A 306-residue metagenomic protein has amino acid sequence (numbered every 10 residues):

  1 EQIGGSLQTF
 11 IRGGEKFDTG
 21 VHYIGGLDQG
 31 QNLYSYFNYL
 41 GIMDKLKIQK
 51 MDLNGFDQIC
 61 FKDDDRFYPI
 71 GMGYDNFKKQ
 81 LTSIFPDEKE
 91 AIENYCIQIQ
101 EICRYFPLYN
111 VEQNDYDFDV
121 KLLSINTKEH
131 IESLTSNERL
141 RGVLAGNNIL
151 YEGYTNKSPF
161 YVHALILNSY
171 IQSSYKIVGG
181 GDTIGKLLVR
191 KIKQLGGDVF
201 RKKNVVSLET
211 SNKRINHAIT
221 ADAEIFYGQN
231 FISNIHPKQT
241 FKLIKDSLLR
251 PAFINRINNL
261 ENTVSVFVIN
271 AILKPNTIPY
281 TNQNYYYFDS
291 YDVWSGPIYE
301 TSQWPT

Functional and structural regions predicted by a protein language model:
E1-N94: N-terminal glycine-rich phosphate/pyrophosphate-binding loop and immediately adjacent elements
D18, Q113, G146, N168-K176 (+1 more regions): Glycine- and acidic
V21-G26, N148-G153, V266-V268: Glycine-rich phosphate/pyrophosphate-binding beta-alpha loops
K62-S158: Rossmann-like flavin
L144, I149, K157, V189 (+3 more regions): Ligand-binding pocket scaffold of soluble enzyme catalytic domains
A164-A221, Q229: Helical element adjacent to the flavin cofactor pocket in flavoenzyme catalytic cores
K176, V206-T306: Mid-domain catalytic core of redox enzymes that form a hydrophobic substrate pocket/lid adjacent to a catalytic redox
